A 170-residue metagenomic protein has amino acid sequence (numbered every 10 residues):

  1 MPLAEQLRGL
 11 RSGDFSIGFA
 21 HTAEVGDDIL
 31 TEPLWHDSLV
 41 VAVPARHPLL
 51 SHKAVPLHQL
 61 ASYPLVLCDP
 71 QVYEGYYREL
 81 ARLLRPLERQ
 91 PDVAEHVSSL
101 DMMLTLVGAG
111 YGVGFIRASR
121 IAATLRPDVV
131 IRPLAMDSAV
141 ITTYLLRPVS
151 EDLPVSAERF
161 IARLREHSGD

Functional and structural regions predicted by a protein language model:
M1-P2, H21-T22, R89-S99: Short beta-strand-to-loop elements that line the ligand-binding cleft of bilobed periplasmic-binding protein-like
P2-V43, P56, E79, M103 (+2 more regions): Short beta-strand-centered segments that line the small-molecule binding cleft or hinge of alpha/beta clamshell
T22-A23, A45, R117-R120, T143: Short secondary-structure boundary segments
L39, P48, V55-G75, S168: Short loop->beta-strand "edge-of-pocket" segments that line small-molecule binding or catalytic clefts across diverse
V40-A42, P48, V66, V113 (+2 more regions): Residues embedded in well-ordered beta-strands
L65-L87, L153-A157, I161-A162: Secondary-structure junction motif
V93-L125: C-terminal regulatory/effector modules of DNA-binding transcriptional regulators
V129-D170: A late-sequence structural motif
